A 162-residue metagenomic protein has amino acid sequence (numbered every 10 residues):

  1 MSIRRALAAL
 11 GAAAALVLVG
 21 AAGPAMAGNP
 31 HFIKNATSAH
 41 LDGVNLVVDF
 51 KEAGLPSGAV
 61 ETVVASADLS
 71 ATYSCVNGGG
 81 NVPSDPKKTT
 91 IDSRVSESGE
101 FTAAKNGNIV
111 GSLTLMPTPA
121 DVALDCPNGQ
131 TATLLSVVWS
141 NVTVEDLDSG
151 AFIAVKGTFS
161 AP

Functional and structural regions predicted by a protein language model:
I3-L7, A27-P162: Mature extracytoplasmic or otherwise solvent-exposed domains
A8-L16: Hydrophobic helical h-region of N-terminal Sec-dependent signal peptides in bacterial secretory/periplasmic proteins
L16-A25: C-terminal segment of classical bacterial N-terminal signal peptides
